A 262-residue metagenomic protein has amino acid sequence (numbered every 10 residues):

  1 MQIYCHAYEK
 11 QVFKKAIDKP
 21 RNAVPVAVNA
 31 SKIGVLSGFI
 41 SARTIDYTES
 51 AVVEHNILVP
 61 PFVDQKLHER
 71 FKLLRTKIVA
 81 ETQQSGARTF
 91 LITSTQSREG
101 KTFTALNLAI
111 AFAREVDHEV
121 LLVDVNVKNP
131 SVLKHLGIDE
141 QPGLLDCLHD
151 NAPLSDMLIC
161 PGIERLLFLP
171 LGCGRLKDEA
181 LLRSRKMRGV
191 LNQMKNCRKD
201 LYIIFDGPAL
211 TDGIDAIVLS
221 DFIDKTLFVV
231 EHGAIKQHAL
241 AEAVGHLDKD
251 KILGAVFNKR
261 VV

Functional and structural regions predicted by a protein language model:
M1-V262: P-loop NTP-binding module
